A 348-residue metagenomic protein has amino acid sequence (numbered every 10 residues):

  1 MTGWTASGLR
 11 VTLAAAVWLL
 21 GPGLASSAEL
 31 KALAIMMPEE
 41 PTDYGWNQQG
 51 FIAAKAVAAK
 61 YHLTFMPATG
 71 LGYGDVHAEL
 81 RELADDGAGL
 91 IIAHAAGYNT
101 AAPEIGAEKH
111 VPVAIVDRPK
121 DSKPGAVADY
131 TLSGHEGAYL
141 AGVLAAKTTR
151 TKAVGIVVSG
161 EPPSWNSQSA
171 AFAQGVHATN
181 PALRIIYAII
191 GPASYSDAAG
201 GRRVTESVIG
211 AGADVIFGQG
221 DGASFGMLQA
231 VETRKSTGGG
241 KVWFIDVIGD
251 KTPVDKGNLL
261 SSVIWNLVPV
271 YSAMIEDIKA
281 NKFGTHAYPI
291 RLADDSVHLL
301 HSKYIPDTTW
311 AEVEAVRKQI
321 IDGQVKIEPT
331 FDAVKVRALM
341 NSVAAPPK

Functional and structural regions predicted by a protein language model:
A32-A53, V57, M66-G74, A96 (+1 more regions): Extracytoplasmic "Venus flytrap"
A54, Y139-L183, Y187, A287-P306: An alpha-beta-alpha
K60-G70, N180-Y195: Short beta-strand elements in bilobed, periplasmic/extracellular small-molecule ligand-binding domains
A88-A95, A114-V116, A211-D221, I245-V247: Periplasmic-binding protein-like
G106-L132, G249-N258: Flexible loop/hinge segments that line or gate small-molecule binding clefts
Y130-K152, V263-K282: Hydrophobic alpha-helical segments within soluble ligand-binding/sensing domains
R234-D307: Extracellular/periplasmic periplasmic-binding protein-like sensory domains
A273, A280-K348: Hinge/cleft segment of the Venus flytrap/periplasmic-binding protein
